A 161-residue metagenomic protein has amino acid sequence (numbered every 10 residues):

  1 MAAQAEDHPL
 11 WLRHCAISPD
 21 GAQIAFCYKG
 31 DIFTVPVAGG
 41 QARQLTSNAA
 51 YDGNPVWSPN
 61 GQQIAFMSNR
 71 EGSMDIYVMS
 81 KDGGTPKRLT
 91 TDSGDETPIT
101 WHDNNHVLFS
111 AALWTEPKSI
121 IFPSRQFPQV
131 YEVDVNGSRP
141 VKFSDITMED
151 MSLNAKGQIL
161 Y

Functional and structural regions predicted by a protein language model:
M1-A5: Bacterial Sec-dependent N-terminal signal peptides
E6-V37: Mature N-terminal segment immediately following signal peptide/propeptide cleavage in secreted/periplasmic
H8-P9, C27-F33, S47-D52, A65-Y77 (+5 more regions): A flexible loop/linker signature enriched in serine peptidases of the S9 family
P19-D20, P59-N60, H102-D103, N154-K156: Residue-level detector of Asp-centered blade-edge/turn motifs that repeat once per structural unit in beta-propeller
